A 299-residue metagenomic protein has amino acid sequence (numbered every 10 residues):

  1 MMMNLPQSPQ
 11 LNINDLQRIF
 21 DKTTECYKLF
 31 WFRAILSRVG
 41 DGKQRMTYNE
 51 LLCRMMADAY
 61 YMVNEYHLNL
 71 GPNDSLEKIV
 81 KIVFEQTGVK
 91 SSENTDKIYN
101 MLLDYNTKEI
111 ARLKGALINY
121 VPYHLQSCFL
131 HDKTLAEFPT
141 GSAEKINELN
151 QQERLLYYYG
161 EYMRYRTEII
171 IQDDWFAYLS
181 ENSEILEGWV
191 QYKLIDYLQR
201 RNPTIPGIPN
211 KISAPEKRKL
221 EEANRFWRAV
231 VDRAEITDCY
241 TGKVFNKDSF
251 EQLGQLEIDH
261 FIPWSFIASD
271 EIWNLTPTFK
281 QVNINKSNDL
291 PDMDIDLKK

Functional and structural regions predicted by a protein language model:
M1-F226, D296-K299: Mixed-charge, low-complexity interaction segments
F20, Y27-F32, F261-W264, L275-T278: Long, contiguous hydrophobic alpha-helical segments, chiefly transmembrane helices and signal peptides
R33-S37, C239, K243, P277: Contiguous, well-ordered alpha-helical segments that form the cores/surfaces of helical PPI scaffolds
K217-R218, F226-R233, Y240-G242: Short N-terminal edge-element motif at the start of the domain
E222-A229, P263-F266: Short, intrinsically disordered, charge-biased short linear motifs at domain edges
V231-I236, E271-L275: Short metal-coordination and nucleic-acid-contact micro-motifs, chiefly zinc-binding Cys/His arrays
G242-P277, K286-K298: Histidine-centered nuclease catalytic patch
